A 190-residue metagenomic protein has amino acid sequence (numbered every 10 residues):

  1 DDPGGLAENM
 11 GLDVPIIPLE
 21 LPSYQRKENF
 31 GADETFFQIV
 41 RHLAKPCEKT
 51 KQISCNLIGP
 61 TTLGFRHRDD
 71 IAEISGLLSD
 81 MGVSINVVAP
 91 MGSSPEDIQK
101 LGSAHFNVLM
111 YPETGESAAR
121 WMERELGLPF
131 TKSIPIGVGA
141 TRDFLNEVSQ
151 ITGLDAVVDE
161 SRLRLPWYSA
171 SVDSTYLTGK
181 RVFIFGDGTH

Functional and structural regions predicted by a protein language model:
D1-H190: An N-terminal assembly and electron-transfer interface module characteristic of large anaerobic redox and radical
